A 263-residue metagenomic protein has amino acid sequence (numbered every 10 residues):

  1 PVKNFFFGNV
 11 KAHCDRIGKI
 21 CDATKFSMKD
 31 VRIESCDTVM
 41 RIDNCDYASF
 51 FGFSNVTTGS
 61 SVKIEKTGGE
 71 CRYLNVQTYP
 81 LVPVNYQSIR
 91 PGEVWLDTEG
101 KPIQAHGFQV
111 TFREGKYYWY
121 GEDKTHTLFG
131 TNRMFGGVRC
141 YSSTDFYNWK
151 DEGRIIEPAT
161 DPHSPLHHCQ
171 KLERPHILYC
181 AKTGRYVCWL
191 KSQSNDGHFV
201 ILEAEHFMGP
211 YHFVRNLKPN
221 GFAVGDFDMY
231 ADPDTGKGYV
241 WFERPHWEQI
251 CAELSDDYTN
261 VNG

Functional and structural regions predicted by a protein language model:
P1, D15-D22, T38-N44, S60-K66: Glycine-rich beta-solenoid repeat tracts in large extracellular/virion proteins
P1-H13, V82-N85: Short intrinsically disordered, low-complexity coil segments enriched in acidic
V2-F7, F26-D30, A48-F53, C71-V76: All-beta strand scaffolds that present successive hydrophobic residues in beta-strands
V10-D15, E34-D37, V56-S61, V76-L81: Surface-exposed loop/turn segments connecting beta-strands in extracellular beta-rich domains
H13, F26, S35, T57 (+2 more regions): A cross-taxa feature marking solvent-exposed loop/turn segments within ectodomains of secreted and single-pass membrane
T24, D46, F207: A generic "binding-loop/recognition-motif" signal
Y79-G263: Carbohydrate-active catalytic/glycan-binding domains of CAZyme proteins, especially the secreted or lumenal ectodomains
